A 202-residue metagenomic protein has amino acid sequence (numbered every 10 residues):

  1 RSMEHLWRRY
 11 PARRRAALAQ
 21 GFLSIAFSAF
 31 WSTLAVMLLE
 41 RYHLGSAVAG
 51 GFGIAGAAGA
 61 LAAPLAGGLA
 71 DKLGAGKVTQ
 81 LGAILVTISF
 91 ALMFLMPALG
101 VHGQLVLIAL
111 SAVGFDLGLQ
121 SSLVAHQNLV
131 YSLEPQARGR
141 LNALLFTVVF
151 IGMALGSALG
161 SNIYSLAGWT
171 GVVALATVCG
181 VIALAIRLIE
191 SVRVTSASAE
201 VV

Functional and structural regions predicted by a protein language model:
R1-A19: Juxtamembrane intracellular "pre-TM" segments in multi-pass secondary transporters
A12, Q20-T33, Q120, F150-A154: Recurrent gating helices in multi-pass secondary carriers
G21, I54-A58, I84, V113 (+2 more regions): Transmembrane alpha-helical cores of Major Facilitator Superfamily
S32-A47: Short amphipathic helix-loop junctions that connect adjacent transmembrane helices in Major Facilitator Superfamily/SLC
L61-A75, Y164: Helix-to-loop junctions at the C-terminal end of transmembrane segments in multipass secondary transporters
G76-H126: C-terminal transmembrane helical hairpin of 12-TM major facilitator-type secondary transporters
L129-W169, L175-C179: A late C-terminal transmembrane helix in Major Facilitator Superfamily
L175-V202: Multi-pass alpha-helical transporter architecture, strongest for 12-TM Major Facilitator/SLC carriers used
